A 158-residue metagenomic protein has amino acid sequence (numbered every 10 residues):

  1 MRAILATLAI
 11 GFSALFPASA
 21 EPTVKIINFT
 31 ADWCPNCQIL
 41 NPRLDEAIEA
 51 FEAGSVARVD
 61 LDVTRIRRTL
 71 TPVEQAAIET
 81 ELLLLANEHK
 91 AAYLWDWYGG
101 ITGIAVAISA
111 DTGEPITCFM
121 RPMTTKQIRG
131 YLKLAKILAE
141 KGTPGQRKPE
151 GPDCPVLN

Functional and structural regions predicted by a protein language model:
A6-A14: Bacterial N-terminal signal peptides
F16-A20: Sec/Tat signal peptide C-region and signal peptidase I cleavage site
P22-C34: Short active-site neighborhood of thiol/selenol oxidoreductases, capturing the structured segment around
C34-Q38, A105: The canonical Cys-X-X-Cys-His
Q38-F51: Typically the conserved alpha-helix immediately C-terminal to a functionally engaged Cys/Sec in thioredoxin-like
A53-L84: Thiol-based oxidoreductase modules, predominantly thioredoxin-like and allied folds used for disulfide exchange
E79-A107: Structural micro-motif
D96-K141: Non-catalytic, surface beta->alpha helical segment in thiol-disulfide oxidoreductase systems
